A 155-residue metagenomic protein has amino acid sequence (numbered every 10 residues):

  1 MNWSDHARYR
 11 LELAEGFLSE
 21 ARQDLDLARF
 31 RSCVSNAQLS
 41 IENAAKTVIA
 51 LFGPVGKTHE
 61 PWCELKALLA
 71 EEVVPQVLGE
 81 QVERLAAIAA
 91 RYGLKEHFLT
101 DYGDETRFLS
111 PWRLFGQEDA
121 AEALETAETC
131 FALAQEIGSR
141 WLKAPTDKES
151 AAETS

Functional and structural regions predicted by a protein language model:
M1-S155: Terminal alpha-helical segments
